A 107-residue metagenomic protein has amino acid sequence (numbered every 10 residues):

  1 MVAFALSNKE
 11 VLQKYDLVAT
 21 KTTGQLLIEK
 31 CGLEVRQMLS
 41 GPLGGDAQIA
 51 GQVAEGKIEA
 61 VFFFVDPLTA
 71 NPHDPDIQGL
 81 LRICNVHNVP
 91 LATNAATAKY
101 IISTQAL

Functional and structural regions predicted by a protein language model:
M1-D16: A short, flexible N-terminal coil/short beta segment enriched in small residues
Q13-D16, L33-L43: Short hydrophobic/aromatic-enriched beta-strand-loop microsegments
K14-T23, L27: Short internal beta-strands
V18-T20, Q37, F63, L91-A95: General beta-strand structural signal in soluble alpha/beta enzymes
T23-G24, L68, T97-A98: Alpha-helix capping/helix-boundary segments
L43-I83: Mid-chain, well-packed structural core segment of small domains
I77-L107: Ser/Thr/Gly-rich flexible loops in soluble cytosolic domains mediating phosphotransfer, phosphorylation
